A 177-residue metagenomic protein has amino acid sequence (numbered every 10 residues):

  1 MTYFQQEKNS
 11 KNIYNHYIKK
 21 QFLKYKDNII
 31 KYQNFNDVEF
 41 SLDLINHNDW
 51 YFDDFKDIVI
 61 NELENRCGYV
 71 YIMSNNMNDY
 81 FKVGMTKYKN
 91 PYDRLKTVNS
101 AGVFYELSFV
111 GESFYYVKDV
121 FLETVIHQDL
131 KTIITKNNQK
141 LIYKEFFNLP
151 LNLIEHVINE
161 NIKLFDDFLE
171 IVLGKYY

Functional and structural regions predicted by a protein language model:
M1-Y177: Non-catalytic accessory segments flanking enzymatic or RNA/DNA-binding domains
